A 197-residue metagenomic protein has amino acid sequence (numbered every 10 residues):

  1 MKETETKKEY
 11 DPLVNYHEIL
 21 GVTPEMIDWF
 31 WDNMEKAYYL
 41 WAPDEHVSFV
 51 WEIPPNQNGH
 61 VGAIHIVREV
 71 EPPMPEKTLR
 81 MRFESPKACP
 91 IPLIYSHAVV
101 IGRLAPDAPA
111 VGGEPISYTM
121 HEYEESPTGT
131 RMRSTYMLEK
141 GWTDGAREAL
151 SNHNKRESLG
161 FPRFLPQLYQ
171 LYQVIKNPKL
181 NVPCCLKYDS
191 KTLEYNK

Functional and structural regions predicted by a protein language model:
M1-E5, C185, K197: Amphipathic/hydrophobic helical signal segments and adjacent flexible N-terminal regions that mediate secretion
M1-H60: Hydrophobic ligand-binding cavity/cleft-lining segments
H17, R80-C89, I116-E125: Hydrophobic/aromatic beta-strand elements that line small-molecule binding cavities or substrate pockets in beta-rich
Y39, H46-A110: Glycine-rich portal/gate segments that line the openings of hydrophobic small-molecule binding cavities
W41, H65-V67, Y123, M132 (+1 more regions): Generic structural hydrophobic/aromatic packing signal, biased to beta-strands
H97-L159: Beta-strand/loop substructures that line and gate deep hydrophobic ligand-binding cavities in soluble
Y136-N196: A conserved amphipathic terminal alpha-helix motif
